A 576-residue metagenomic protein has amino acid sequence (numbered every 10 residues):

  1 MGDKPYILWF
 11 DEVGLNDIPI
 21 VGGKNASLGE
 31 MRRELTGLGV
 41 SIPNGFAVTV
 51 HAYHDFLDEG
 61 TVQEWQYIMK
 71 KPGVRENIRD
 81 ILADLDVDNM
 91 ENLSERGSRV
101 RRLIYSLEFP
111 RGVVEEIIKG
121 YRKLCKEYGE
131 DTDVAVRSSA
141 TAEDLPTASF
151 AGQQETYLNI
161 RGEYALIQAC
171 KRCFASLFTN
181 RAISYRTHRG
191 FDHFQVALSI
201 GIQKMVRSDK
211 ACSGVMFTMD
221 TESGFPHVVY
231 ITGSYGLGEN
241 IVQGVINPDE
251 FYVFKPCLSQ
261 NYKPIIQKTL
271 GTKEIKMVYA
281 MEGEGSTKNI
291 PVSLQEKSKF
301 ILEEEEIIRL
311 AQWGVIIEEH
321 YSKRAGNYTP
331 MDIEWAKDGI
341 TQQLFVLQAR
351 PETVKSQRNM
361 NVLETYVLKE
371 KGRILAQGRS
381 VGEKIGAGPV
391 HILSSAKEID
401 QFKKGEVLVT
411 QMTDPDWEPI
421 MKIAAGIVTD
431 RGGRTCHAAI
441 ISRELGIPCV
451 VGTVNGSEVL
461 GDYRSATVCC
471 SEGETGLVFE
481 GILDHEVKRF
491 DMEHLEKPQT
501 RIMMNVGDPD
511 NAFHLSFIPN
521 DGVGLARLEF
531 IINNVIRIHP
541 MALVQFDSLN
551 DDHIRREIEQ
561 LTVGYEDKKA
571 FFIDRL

Functional and structural regions predicted by a protein language model:
M1-G201, K297-E303, L310, E318-S322 (+11 more regions): N-terminal beta-alpha lobe that positions the nucleotide/phosphoryl donor in ATP/NTP-coupled carboxylate activation
V62, I340, V354-S356, A376-R379 (+5 more regions): Acidic, glycine-rich flexible loop/linker segments
I118-L124, Y128-V134, S138-A140, D144 (+8 more regions): Flexible, glycine-rich loop/tail regions that form catalytic "lids" or insertion modules at the edges of active sites
S138-A140, K204-V206, T221, Y235 (+4 more regions): Short, flexible loop/turn elements at secondary-structure junctions
F150-S184, S208-E284, L347-R379, I423-D430 (+6 more regions): Extended active-site and interfacial segments that coordinate phosphate-rich ligands in large catalytic machineries
G152, G326-T353: Conserved metal-phosphate-binding beta-hairpin within the catalytic cores of diverse ATP-dependent phosphoryl-transfer
V228-P330, A336-D338, K371-A387, S395 (+6 more regions): Conserved catalytic alpha/beta cores of large enzymes that bind or transform nucleotide phosphates and polynucleotides
